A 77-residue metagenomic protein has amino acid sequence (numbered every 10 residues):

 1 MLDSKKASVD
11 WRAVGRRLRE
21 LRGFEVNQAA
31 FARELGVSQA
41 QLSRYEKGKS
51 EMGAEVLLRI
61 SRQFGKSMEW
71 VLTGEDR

Functional and structural regions predicted by a protein language model:
M1-F24, E34: A short, Lys/Arg-rich alpha-helix, primarily the initiator
M1-V9, R62, L72-R77: Short, charged recognition helix plus adjacent turn of helix-turn-helix-like nucleic-acid-binding domains
R16, E20, R44, R62 (+1 more regions): DNA-binding alpha-helical recognition surfaces that contact promoter or target DNA
R16, E25-N27, M52-E55: Residue-level signal for the short linker/turn that defines the boundary of a DNA-recognition helix
G23, K47-K49, L58, D76: Residue-level detection of the helix-turn-helix DNA-binding "recognition helix"
F24-R44: Short alpha-helical DNA-recognition segment
A40, S50, E69: Key DNA-contact positions within bacterial/archaeal DNA-binding proteins
E55-W70: DNA major-groove recognition helix of helix-turn-helix/homeodomain DNA-binding modules
